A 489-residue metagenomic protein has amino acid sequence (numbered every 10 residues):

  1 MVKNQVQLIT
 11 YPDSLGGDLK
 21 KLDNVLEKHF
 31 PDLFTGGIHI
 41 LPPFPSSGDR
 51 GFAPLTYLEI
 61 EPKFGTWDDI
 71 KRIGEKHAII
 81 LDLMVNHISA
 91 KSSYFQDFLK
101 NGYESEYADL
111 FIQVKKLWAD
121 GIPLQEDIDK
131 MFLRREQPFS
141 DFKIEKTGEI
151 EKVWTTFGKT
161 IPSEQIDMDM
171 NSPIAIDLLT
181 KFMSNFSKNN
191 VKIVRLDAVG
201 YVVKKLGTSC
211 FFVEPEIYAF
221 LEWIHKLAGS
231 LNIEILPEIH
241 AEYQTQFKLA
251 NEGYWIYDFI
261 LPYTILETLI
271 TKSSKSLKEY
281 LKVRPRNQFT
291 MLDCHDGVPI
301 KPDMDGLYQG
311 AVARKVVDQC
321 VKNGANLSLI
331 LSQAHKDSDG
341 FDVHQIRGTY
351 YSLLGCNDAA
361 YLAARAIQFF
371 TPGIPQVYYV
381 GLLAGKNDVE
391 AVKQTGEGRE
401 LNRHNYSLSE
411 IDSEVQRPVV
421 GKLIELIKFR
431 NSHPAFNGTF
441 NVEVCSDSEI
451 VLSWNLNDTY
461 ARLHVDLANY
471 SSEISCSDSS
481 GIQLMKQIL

Functional and structural regions predicted by a protein language model:
M1-L489: Active-site and adjacent substrate-binding regions of carbohydrate-active enzymes
